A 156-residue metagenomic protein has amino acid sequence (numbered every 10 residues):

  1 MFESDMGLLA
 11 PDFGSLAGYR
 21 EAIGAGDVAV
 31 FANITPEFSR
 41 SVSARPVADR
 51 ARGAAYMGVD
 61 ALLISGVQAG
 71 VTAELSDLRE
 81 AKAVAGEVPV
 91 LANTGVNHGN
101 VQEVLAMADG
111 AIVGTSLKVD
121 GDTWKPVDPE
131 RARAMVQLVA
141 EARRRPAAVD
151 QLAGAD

Functional and structural regions predicted by a protein language model:
M1-G86, A92, H98-V119, M135-Q137: Alpha/beta enzyme core
M6-L9, K125-P129: Flexible, glycine- and charge-enriched loops at secondary-structure boundaries
R20-I23, A142-P146: Alpha-helix termini
P126-R145: Short, basic/aromatic-enriched C-terminal tail that caps enzymatic domains
Q151-D156: Long, low-complexity, intrinsically disordered segments
